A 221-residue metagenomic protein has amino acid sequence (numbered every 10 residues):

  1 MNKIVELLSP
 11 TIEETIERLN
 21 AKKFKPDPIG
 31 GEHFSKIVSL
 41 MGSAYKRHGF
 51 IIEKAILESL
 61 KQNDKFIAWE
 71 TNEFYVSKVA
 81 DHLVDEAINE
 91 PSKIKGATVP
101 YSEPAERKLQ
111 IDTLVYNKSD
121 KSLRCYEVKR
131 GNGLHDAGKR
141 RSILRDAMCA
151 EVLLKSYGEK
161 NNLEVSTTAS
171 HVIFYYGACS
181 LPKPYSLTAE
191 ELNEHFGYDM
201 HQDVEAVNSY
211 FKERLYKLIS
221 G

Functional and structural regions predicted by a protein language model:
M1-A87: Interdomain/boundary linker segments immediately adjacent to catalytic/signaling cores
M1-N20, F24, P28, Y175-G221: Non-catalytic C-terminal interaction segments of nucleic acid-processing enzymes
G30, A97-V99, S156-G158: Residue-level detector of functional hotspots within protein domains
T71-S119: Active-site metal-binding core of divalent-cation-utilizing nuclease and nuclease-like domains
K93-G96, K139-R141, C149-L153, H195-D199: Glycine-rich loops and low-complexity Gly/Arg-rich segments that provide flexible linkers or classic glycine-based
A105-K108, S119-R124, V128-L187: Catalytic cores of nucleic-acid endonucleases
